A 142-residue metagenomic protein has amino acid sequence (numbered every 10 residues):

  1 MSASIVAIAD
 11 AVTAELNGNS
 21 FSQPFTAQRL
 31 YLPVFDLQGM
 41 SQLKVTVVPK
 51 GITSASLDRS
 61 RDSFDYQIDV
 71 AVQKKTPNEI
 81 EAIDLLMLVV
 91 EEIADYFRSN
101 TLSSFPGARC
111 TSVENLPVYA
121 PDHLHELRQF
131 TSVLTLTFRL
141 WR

Functional and structural regions predicted by a protein language model:
M1-L37, Q42, V48-R142: Charged, amphipathic alpha-helical segments and their flanking helix caps
